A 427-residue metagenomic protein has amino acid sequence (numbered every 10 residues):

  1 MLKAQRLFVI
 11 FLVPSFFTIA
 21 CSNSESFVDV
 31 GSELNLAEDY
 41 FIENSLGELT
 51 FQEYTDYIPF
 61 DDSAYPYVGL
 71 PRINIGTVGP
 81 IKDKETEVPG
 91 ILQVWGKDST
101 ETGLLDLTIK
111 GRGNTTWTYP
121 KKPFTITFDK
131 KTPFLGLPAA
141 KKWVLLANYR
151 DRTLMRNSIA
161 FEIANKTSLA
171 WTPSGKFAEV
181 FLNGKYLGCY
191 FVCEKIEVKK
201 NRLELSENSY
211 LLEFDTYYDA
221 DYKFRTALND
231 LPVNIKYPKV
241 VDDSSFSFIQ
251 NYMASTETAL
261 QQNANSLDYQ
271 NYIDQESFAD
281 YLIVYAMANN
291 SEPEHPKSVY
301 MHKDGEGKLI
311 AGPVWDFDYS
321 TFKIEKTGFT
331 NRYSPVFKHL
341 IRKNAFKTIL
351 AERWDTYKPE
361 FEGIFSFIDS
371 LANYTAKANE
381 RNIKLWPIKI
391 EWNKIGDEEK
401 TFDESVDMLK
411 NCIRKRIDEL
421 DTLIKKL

Functional and structural regions predicted by a protein language model:
M1-F8: Bacterial N-terminal signal peptides that target proteins for export
V9-T18: Bacterial N-terminal signal peptides
T18-T55: Bacterial Sec-dependent N-terminal signal peptides
L70, I81, V88, G103-L105 (+5 more regions): Middle-to-C-terminal accessory/interaction subdomains
E85, L137-A139, R156-N157, Y190-V192 (+4 more regions): Short, solvent-exposed loop/turn and secondary-structure capping segments
G90-A147: Conserved oxyanion/phosphate-binding beta-strand-loop segments in alpha/beta enzyme cores
T127, T132-P133, A147, L169-P173 (+2 more regions): Internal "kinase-insert"/substrate-recognition segments embedded within catalytic cores of ATP-dependent enzymes
Y149-A170: A conserved alpha-helical element in kinase catalytic cores
